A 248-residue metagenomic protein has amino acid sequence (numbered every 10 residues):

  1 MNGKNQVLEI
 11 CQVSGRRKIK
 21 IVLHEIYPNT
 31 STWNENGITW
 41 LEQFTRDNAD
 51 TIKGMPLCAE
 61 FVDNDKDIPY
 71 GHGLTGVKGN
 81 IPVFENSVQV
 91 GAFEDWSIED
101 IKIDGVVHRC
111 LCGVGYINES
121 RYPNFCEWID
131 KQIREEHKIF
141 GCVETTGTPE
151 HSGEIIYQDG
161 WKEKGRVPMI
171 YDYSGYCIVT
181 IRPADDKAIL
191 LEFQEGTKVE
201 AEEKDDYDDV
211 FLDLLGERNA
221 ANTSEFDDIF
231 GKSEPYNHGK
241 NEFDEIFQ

Functional and structural regions predicted by a protein language model:
M1-D228, H238, I246: Signature of dsDNA virion morphogenesis modules
